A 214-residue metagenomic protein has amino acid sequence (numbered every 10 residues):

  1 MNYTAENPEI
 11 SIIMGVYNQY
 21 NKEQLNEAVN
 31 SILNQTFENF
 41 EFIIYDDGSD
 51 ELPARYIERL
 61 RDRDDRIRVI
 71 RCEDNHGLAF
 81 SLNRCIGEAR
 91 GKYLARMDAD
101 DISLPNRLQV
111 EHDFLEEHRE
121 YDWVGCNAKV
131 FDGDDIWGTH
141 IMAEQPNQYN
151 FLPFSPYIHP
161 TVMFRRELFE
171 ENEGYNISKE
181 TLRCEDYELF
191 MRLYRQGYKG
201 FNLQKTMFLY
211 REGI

Functional and structural regions predicted by a protein language model:
M1-L33: N-proximal low-complexity "stem/linker" segments adjacent to membrane-targeting elements
N7-S11, L33-I44, D64-R68: Short loop->beta transition adjacent to catalytic acidic/histidine clusters or analogous donor-positioning motifs
G15, N147-I214: Conserved nucleotide-sugar donor-binding catalytic segment
D46-Y56, D74, D98: A conserved acidic beta->alpha catalytic loop
E51-L60, I102, N106: Acidic helix N-cap motif at the loop->helix transition within catalytic regions of sugar-transfer enzymes
C72-A89, V110: Glycine-rich, basic loop-to-helix element that forms the pyrophosphate-binding segment of sugar-nucleotide handling
L94: Short aromatic/hydrophobic "clamp" motif used to bind/position activated sugar donors
N106-G138: Conserved donor NDP-sugar-binding/catalytic core segment of glycosyltransferases
